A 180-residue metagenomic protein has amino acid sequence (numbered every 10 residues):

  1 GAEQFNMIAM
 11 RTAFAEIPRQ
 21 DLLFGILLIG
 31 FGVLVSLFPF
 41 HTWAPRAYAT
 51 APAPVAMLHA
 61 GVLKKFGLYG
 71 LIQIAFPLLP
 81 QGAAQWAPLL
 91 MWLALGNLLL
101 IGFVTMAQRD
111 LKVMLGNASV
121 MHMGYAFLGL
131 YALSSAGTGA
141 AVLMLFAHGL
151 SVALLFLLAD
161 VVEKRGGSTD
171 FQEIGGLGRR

Functional and structural regions predicted by a protein language model:
G1-R180: Hydrophobic transmembrane alpha-helices and their helix-loop junctions in integral membrane proteins
